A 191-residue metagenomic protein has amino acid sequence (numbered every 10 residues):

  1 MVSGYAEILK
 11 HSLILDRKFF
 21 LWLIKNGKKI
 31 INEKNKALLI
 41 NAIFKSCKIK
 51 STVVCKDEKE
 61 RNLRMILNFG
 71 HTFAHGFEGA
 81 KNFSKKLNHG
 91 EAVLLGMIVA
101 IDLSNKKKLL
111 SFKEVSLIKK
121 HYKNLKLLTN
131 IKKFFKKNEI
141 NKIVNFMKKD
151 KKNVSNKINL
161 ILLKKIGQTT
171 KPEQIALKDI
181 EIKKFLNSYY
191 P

Functional and structural regions predicted by a protein language model:
M1-L67: Carboxylate- and glycine-rich phosphate/diphosphate-binding segment that chelates Mg2+/Mn2+
E7, G79, I98-K106: Short glycine/serine- and small hydrophobic-enriched flexible loop segments
N35-L39, N62, K86-H89, S111-E114: Residue-level recognition of alpha-helical structural elements
F69, F73-F77: Active-site His/Glu-centered metal-binding helix of metallohydrolases
H71, M97, I166: Residue-level signal for inorganic ion chemistry
G76-K85: Catalytic Zn2+-binding segment of zinc metalloproteases
G90-V99: Small-residue-rich helix-loop
L109-P191: C-terminal charged capping/lid subdomain of soluble metabolic enzymes
